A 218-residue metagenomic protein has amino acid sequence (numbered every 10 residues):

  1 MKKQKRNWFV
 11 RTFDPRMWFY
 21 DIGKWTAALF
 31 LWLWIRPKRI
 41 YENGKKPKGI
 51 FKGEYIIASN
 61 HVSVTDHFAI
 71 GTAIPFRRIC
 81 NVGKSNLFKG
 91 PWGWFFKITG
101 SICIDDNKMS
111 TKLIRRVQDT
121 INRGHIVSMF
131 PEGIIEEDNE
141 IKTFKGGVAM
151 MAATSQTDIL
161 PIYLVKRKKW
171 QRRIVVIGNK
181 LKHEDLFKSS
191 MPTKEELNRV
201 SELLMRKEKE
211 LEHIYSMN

Functional and structural regions predicted by a protein language model:
K2-G44, G90-T99, V165: A transmembrane-helix-recognition feature enriched in membrane-embedded lipid enzymes and envelope glyco-/phospholipid
K2-P15, I114-N218: Non-catalytic C-terminal accessory region of glycerolipid acyltransferases and related lyso-lipid remodeling enzymes
W18, I22, M109, E196 (+1 more regions): Soluble or luminal CAZymes and related metallo-dependent hydrolases
G44-I50, Q118-D119: Short amphipathic alpha-helix with an adjacent loop that forms part of the alpha/beta core around
G44-K46, N86-F88, K108, K166-K168 (+1 more regions): Residue-level detector of flexible, active-site-proximal loop/helix-junction positions within diverse enzyme catalytic
G49-K108: Catalytic core of membrane glycerolipid acyltransferases/transacylases, capturing the structured, soluble-facing
N107-S110, I141: A conditional alpha-helix N-cap/helix-loop micro-motif detector
